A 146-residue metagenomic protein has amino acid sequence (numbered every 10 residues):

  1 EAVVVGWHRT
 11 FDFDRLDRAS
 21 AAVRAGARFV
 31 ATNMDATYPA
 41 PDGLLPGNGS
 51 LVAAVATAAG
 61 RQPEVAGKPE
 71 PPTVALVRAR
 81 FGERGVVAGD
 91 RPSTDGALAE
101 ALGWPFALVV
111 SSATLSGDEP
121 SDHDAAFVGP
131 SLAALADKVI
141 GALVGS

Functional and structural regions predicted by a protein language model:
E1-S146: Asp-based, Mg2+/Mn2+-dependent phosphohydrolase catalytic module
